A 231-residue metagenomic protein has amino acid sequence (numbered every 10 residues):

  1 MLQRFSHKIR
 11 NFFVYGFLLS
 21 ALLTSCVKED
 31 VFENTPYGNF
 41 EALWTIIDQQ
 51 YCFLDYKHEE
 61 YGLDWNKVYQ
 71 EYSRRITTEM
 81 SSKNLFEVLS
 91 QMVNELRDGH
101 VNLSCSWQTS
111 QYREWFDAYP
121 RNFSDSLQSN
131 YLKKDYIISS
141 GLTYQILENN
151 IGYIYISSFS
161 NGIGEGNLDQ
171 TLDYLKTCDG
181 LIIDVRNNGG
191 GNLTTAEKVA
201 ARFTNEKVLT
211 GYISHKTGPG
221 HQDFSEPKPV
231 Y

Functional and structural regions predicted by a protein language model:
M1-E33: Bacterial Sec-dependent N-terminal signal peptides
C26-Y231: Flexible, low-complexity junctional segments that flank or bridge functional domains
